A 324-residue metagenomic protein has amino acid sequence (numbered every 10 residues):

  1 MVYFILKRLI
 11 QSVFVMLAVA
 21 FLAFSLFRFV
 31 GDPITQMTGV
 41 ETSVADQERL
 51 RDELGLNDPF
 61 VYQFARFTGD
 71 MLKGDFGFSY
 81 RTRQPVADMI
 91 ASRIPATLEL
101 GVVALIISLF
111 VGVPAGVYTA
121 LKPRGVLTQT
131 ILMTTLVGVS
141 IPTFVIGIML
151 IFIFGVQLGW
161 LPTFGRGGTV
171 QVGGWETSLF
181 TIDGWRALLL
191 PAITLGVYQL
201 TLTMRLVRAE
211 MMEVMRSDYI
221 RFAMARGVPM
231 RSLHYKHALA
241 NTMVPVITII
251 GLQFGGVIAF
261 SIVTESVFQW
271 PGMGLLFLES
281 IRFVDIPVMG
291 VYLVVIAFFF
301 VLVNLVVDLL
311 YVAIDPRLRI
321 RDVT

Functional and structural regions predicted by a protein language model:
V2-Y3, I94-L127, T143, W175-T324: Alpha-helical transmembrane segments of integral membrane proteins, especially multi-pass inner/plasma-membrane
L6-M16: N-terminal signal-anchor/signal peptide hydrophobic helix marking the start of the first transmembrane segment
V15-A65, F154, L158-F180: Hydrophobic alpha-helical transmembrane segments of membrane transport/permease proteins and related membrane-embedded
V19, A23-F27, G147, I151-G159 (+4 more regions): Juxtamembrane/transmembrane-helix interface segments of polytopic membrane transporters
V44-G74, I220, F268-S280: Short hydrophobic, aromatic-rich alpha-helical segments embedded in or entering the lipid bilayer of multi-pass
D52-P59, G77-V86, G168-L188, I281-P287: Membrane-interfacial helix-loop-helix junctions in multi-pass membrane proteins
N57-V113: An internal, D/E-rich "acidic patch" concept
M133-I141, V145-L200: Membrane-water interface segments at transmembrane-helix boundaries in multipass membrane proteins
